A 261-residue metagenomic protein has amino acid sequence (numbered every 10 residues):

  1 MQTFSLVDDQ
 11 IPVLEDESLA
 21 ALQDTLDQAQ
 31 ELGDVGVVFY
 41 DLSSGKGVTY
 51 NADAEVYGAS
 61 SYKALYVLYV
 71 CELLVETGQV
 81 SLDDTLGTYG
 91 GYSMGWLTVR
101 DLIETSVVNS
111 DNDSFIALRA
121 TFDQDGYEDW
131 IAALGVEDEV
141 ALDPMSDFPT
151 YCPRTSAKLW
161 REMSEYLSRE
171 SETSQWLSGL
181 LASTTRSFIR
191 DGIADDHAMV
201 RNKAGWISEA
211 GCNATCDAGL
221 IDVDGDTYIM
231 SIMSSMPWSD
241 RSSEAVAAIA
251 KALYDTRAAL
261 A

Functional and structural regions predicted by a protein language model:
M1-A29, G47, E55, L167-T185 (+2 more regions): Structured C-terminal helix/loop/strand segments within mature extracytoplasmic catalytic/sensor domains
E31-E55: Short, conserved catalytic-motif segment at the N-terminal edge
Y40-S43, S106-S110, L118-T121, G135-V136 (+5 more regions): Active-site-proximal beta-strand/loop segments in catalytic clefts of secreted hydrolases
G45, E55-L86, S106, M230: Active-site SXXK
T49, I103, F115-S168: Mid-domain, small-residue-enriched loop/turn segments at the edges of structured enzyme/sensor domains
L68-E76, K158-E165, K251-D255: Short glycine/serine- and small hydrophobic-enriched flexible loop segments
D83-Y127: Conserved catalytic neighborhood of penicillin-recognizing serine enzymes
P149-S208: A conserved catalytic-loop motif detector
